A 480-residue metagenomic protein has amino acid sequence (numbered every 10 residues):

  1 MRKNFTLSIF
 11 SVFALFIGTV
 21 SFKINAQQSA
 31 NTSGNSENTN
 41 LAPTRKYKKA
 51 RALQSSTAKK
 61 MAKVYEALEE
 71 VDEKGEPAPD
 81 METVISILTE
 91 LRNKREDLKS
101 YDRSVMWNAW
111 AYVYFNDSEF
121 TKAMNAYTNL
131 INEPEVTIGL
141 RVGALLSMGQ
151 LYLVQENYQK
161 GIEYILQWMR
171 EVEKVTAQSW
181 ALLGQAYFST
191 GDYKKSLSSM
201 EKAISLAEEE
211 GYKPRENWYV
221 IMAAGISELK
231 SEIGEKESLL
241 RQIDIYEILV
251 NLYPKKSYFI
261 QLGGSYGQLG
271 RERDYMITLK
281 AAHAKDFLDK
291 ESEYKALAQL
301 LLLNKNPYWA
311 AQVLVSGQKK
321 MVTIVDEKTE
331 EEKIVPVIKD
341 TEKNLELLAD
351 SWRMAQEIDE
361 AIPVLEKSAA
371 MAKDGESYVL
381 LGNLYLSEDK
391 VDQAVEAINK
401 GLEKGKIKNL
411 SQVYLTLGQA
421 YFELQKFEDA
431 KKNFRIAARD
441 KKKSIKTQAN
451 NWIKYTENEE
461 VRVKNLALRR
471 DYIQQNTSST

Functional and structural regions predicted by a protein language model:
S21-T128, V136-G143, E163, K213-E216 (+1 more regions): N-terminal leader/linker segments that initiate helical-solenoid repeat arrays
K46-A52, R92-K99, I131-T137, L166-K174 (+9 more regions): Solenoid-like repeat scaffolds
L53-K63, K99-W107, T137-S147, V172-L182 (+8 more regions): Generic helix N-cap/helix-start motif at coil->alpha-helix transitions
Y65, Y112, Q150, Q185 (+7 more regions): Residue-level recognition of tetratricopeptide repeat
A78, D117, Q155, T190 (+7 more regions): Structural motif corresponding to the intra-repeat A-B loop/turn of tetratricopeptide repeats
V142, E342-N409: Alpha-helical adaptor scaffolds
